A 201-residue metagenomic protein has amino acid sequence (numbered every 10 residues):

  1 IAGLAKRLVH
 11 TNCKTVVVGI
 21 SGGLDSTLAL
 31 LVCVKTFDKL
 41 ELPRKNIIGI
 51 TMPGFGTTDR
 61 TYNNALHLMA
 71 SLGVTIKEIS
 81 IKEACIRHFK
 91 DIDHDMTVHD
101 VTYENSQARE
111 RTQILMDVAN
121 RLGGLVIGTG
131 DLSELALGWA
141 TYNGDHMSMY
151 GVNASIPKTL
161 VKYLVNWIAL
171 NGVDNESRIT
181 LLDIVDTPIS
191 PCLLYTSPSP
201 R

Functional and structural regions predicted by a protein language model:
I1-V17: RNA-binding accessory domains that recognize and position tRNA/RNA substrates
G3-R7, G23, T27-T36, I50 (+6 more regions): Generic, well-ordered alpha-helical scaffold segments in large soluble proteins
H10-N12, L40-N46, N175-I179: Short helix-terminating capping/connector loops at secondary-structure junctions
T11, V18-S21, T27, L31 (+5 more regions): Generic beta-strand/beta-sheet core signal
V16-I20, L24-Y62: ATP-dependent adenylation/pyrophosphate-handling site
F37, L72, M96-V173: Active-site adenylate/phosphate-handling loop in enzymes that bind or generate adenylated species
L42, N46-T102, A108, E134 (+1 more regions): A conserved beta-strand->alpha-helix junction
Y195-P200: Conserved small/polar residues in nucleotide/adenosyl-binding loops
